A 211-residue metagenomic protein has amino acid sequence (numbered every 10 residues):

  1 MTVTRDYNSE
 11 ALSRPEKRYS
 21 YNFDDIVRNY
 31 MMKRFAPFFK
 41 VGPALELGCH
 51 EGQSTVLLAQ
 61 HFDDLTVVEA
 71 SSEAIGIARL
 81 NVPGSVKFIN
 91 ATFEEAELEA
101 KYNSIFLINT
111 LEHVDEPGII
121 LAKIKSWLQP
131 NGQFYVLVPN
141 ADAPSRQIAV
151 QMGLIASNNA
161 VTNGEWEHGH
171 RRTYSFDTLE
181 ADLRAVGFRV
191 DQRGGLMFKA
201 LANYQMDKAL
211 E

Functional and structural regions predicted by a protein language model:
M1-A100, S104-I108, L121, G195: Conserved N-terminal segment of class I S-adenosyl-L-methionine
Y7, K17-F23, Q53, D115-K123 (+1 more regions): S-adenosyl-L-methionine-dependent methyltransferase catalytic module, highlighting the catalytic core
E46, H50, P130, E167: Short glycine/serine/threonine-biased micro-segments
Q60-F62, P83, Q129, A185-F188: Short, well-ordered coil/turn elements that cap or connect secondary structure elements
V86-I89, L107, N131, E167 (+1 more regions): Preference for short coil/turn "hinge" residues that link or interrupt alpha-helices
N109-H113: Short catalytic micro-motifs in class I SAM-dependent methyltransferases
S126: Basic phosphate/pyrophosphate-binding loop/patch that engages nucleotide-derived ligands
